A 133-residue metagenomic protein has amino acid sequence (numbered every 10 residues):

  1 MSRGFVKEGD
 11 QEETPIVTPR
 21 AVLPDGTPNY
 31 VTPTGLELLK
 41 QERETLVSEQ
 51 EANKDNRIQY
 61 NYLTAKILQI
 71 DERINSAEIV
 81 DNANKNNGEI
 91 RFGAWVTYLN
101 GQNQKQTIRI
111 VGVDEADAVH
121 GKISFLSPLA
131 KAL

Functional and structural regions predicted by a protein language model:
M1-R73: Helix-rich terminal scaffold detector
E8-D10, I16-V17, P24, I74-A77 (+3 more regions): A short linear-motif detector with a strong N-terminal bias
E13, R20-A21, T64, Q69 (+4 more regions): Homeobox/homeodomain signature
L36, S76, I108-V111: Broad hydrophobic/π-residue packing in well-ordered secondary structure
D81-L133: Non-DNA-binding regulatory cores of transcription-related proteins, predominantly C-terminal effector-binding
